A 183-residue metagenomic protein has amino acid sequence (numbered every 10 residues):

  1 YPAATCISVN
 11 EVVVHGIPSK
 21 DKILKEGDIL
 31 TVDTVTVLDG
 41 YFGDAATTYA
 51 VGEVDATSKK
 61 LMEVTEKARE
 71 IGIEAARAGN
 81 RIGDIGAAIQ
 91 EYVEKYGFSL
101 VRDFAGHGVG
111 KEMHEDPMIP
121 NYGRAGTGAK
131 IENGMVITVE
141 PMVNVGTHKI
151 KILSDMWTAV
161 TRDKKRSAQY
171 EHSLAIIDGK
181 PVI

Functional and structural regions predicted by a protein language model:
Y1-I183: Active-site neighborhoods and metal-handling regions in enzymes and metal-associated proteins
